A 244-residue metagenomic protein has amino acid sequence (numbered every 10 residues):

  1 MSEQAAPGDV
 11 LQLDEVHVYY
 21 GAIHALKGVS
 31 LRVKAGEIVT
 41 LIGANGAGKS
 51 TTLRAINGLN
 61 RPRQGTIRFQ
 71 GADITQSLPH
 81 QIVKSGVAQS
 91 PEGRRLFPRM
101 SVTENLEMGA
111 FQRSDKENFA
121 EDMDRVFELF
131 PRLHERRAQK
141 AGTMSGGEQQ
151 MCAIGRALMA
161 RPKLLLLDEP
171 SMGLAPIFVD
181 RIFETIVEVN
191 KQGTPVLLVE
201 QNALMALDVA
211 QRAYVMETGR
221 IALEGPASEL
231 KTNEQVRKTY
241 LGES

Functional and structural regions predicted by a protein language model:
S2-S244: Glycine-rich phosphate-binding loops of nucleotide-dependent enzymes
